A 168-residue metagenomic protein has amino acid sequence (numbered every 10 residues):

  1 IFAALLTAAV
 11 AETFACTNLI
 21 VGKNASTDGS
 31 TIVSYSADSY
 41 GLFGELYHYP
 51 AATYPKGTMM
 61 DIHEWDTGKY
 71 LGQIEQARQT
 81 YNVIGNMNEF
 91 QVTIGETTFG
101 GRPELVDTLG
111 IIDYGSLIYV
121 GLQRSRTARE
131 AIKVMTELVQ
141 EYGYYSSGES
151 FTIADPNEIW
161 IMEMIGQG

Functional and structural regions predicted by a protein language model:
I1-A4: Sec-dependent signal peptide recognition, specifically the positively charged N-region followed immediately by
C16-Y114, V134-G168: A contiguous strand-loop segment
V106-T108, S116-S125: Second-shell loop/turn segments in exported
